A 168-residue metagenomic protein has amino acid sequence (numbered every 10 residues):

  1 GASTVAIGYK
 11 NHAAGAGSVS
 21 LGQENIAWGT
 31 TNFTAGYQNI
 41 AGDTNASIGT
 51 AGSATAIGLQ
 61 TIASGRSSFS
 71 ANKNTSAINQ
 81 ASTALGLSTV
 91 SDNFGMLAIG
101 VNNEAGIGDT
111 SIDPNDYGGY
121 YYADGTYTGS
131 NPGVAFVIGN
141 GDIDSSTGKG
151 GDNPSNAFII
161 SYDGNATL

Functional and structural regions predicted by a protein language model:
G1-L168: Periodic small-residue-enriched repeat registers in elongated scaffold domains
